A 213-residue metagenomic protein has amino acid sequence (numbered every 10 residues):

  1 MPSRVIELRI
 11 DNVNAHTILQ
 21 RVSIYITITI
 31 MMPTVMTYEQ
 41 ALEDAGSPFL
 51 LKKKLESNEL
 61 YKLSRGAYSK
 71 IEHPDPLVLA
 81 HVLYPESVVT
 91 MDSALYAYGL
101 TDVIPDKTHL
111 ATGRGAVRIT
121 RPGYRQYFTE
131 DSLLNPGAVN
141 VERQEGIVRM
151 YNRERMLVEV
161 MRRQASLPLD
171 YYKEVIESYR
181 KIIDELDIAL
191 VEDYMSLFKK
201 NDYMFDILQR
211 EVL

Functional and structural regions predicted by a protein language model:
V5-L8: Long, low-complexity, charged/polar intrinsically disordered regions in eukaryotic proteins
I10-T17, R21-I26: N-terminal amphipathic/hydrophobic targeting modules at extreme N-termini, encompassing cleavable Sec/SRP-type signal
I26-M32: A detector for short, charged/polar N-terminal pre-domain segments
P33-Q40, L50, A67-L213: Nucleic-acid-binding surface
L51-N58: Basic amphipathic alpha-helical segments that dock to polyanions
E59-L63: A short, conserved structural fragment
